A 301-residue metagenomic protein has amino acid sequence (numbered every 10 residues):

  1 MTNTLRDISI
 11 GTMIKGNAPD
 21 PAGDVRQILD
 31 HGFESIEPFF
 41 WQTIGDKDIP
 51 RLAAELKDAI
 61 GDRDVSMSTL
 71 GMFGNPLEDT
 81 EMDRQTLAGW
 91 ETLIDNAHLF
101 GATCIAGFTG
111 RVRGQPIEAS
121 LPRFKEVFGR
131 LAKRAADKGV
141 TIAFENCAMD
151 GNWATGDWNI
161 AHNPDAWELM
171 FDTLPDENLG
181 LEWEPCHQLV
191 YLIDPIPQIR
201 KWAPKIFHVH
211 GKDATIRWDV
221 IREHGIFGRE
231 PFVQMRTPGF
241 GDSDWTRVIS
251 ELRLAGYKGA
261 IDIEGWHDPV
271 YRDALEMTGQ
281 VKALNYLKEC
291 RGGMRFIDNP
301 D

Functional and structural regions predicted by a protein language model:
M1-G32, G101-T103, A161-D301: Histidine-acidic metal/acid-base catalytic patches
N3, P19-A22, D62, D79-G180 (+3 more regions): Active-site acidic/histidine proton-transfer and metal-coordination neighborhood in alpha/beta enzyme cores
I14-G16, F40-Q42, F73-P76, T109-R113 (+4 more regions): Active-site-proximal loop/turn and secondary-structure-junction residues that shape catalytic pockets, frequently
E37, T69-G71, A106, A143 (+2 more regions): Conserved beta-strand positions in the central sheet of alpha/beta enzyme cores
E37-G61, Q115: Glycine-rich, proline-tolerant flexible connector loops at the mouths of alpha/beta enzymes
Q42, N75-D83, G114-E118, Q234-G239: The substrate-binding groove and active-site-proximal loops of carbohydrate-active enzymes, especially glycoside
I44-D46, P76-E78, R113, N152-W153 (+3 more regions): Active-site-proximal flexible loops/turns
V65-S66: Short, structured active-site "lid" loops
